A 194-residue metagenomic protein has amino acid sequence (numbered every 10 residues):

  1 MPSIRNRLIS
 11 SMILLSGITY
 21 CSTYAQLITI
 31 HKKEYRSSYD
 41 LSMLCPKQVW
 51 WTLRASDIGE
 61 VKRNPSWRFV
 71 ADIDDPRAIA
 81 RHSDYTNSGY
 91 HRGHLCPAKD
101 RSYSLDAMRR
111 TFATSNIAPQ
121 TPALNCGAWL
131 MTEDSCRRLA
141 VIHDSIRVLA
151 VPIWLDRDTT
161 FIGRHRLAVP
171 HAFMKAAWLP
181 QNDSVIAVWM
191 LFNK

Functional and structural regions predicted by a protein language model:
M1-S10: Bacterial N-terminal signal peptides that target proteins for export
S10-T19: Bacterial N-terminal signal peptides
Y20-C21, R109: A short hydrophobic/aromatic micro-motif that marks alpha-helical segments and, especially, helix-coil
C21-L27: Boundary at the C-terminal end of the N-terminal hydrophobic targeting segment
I28-H91: Short, His- and charge-rich active-site/binding loops that engage polyanionic ligands
D75-K194: Domain-level detector of nuclease and nuclease-like folds in predominantly extracellular/periplasmic contexts
